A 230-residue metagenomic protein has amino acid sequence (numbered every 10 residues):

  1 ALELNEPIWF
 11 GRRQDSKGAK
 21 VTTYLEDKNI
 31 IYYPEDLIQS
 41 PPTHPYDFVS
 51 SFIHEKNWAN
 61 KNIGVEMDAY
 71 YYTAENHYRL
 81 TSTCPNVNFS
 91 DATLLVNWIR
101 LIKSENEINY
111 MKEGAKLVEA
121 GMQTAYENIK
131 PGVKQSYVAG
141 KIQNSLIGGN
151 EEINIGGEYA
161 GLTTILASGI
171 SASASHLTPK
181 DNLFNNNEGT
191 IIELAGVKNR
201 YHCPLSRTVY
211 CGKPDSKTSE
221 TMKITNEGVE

Functional and structural regions predicted by a protein language model:
A1-E230: Active-site neighborhoods and metal-handling regions in enzymes and metal-associated proteins
